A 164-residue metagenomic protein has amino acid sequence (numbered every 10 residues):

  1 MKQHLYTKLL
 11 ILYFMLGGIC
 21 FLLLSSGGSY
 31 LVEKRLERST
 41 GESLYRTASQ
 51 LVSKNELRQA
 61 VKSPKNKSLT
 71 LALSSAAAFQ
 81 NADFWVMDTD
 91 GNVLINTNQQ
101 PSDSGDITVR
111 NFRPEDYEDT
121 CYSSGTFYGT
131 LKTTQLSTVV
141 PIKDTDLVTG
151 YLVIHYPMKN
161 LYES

Functional and structural regions predicted by a protein language model:
M1-N92, Q99: Juxtamembrane segments flanking the first transmembrane helix of membrane-anchored signal-transduction proteins
K67-T70, N92-T133: Extracytoplasmic/periplasmic sensor domains and loops in membrane signaling proteins
L73-S75, F127, I142, Y151: Short, flexible, glycine/charge-rich loop motifs used to bind or transfer phosphoryl groups or to couple energy/partner
V86, P141-I142: Hydrophobic beta-strand positions
T133-T134, G150: Beta-strand residues that line the small-molecule/cofactor-binding core of sensory signal-transduction domains
L136-V140: A short, aliphatic-rich beta-strand micro-motif
K143-L147, V153-S164: Helix-start (N-cap) segments at beta->loop->alpha junctions that couple sensory/regulatory domains to adjoining helices
